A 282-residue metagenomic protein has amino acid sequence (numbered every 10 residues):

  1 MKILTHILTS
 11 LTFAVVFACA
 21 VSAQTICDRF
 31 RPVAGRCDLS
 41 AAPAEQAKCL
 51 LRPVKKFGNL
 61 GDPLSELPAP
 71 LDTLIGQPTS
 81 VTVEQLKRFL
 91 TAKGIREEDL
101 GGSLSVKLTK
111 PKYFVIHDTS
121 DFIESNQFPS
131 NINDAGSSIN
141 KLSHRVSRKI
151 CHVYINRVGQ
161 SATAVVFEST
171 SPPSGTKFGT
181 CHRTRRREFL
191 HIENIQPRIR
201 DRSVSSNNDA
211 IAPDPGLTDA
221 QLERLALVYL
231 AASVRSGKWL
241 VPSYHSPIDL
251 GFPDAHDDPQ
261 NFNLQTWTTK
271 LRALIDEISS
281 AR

Functional and structural regions predicted by a protein language model:
K2-H6, S22-Q77, R187-L190, R200-R282: Basic/polar, cationic surfaces and motifs that engage anionic cell-wall and phosphate/carboxylate ligands
T5, A14, G94-E98: Conserved, well-structured beta-alpha core segment at the onset of a catalytic domain
T9-A18: Bacterial N-terminal signal peptides
S10, H117, D121, D249: Alpha-helical and His/Cys-centered functional microenvironments
I26-D28, R36, G76-V234: Active-site-adjacent loop/helix surface patches within enzyme catalytic domains that shape the substrate-binding cleft
